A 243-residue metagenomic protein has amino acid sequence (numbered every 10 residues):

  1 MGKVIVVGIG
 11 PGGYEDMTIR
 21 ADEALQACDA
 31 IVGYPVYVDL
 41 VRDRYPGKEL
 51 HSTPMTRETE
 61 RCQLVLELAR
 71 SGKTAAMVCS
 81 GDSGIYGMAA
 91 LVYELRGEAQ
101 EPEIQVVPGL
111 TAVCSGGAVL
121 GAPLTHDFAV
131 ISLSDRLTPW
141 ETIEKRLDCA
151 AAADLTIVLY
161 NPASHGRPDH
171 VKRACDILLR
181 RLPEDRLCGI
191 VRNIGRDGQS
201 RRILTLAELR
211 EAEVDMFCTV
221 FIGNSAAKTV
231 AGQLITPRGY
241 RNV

Functional and structural regions predicted by a protein language model:
M1-Q105, L110, S115, R210: Class I S-adenosyl-L-methionine
V4-V6, T74-A75, A152-V243: A contiguous loop/helix-start segment that scaffolds small-molecule binding in enzyme catalytic cores
I9-D16, T138-W140, R202-L204: Short gly/ser/thr-rich secondary-structure transition/capping motifs
C28-I31, R44, L68-G72, L95 (+6 more regions): Change "in soluble alpha/beta enzymes" to "in soluble alpha/beta proteins
R44, M88-A89, G116-A118, E141-I143 (+2 more regions): Short, well-ordered secondary-structure micro-motifs
S52-R57, L133-D135, N193: Short beta->alpha junction loops
V65-R70, V119-A122, E144-L147, R201-A207: Short, surface-exposed amphipathic charged segments that create phosphate/polyanion-binding patches used for binding
I85-T156: Class I SAM-dependent methyltransferase SAM-binding "motif I" and its flanking Rossmann-like core
